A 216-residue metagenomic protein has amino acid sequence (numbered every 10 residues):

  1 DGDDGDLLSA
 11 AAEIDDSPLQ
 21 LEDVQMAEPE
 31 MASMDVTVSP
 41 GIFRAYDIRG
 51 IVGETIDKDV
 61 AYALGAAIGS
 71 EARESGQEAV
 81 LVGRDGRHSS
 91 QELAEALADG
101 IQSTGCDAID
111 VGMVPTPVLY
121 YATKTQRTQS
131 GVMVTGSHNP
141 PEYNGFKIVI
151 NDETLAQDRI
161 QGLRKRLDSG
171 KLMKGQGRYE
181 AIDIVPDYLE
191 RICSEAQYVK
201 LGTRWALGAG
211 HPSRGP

Functional and structural regions predicted by a protein language model:
G2-E92, A96-L97, S103, A181-W205: An N-terminal, well-structured beta->alpha segment
M31, N144-P216: Gly/Ser/Thr-enriched, mixed-charge loops and adjacent short helices that form phosphate/oxyanion-binding elements
D35, L93, P115, S213-R214: Residue-level preference for nonpolar/small residues embedded in alpha-helices
E71, N139, P212-R214: Short, acidic Gly/Pro/Ser/Thr-rich loop/turn segments
G76-N151: Ferredoxin-reductase
